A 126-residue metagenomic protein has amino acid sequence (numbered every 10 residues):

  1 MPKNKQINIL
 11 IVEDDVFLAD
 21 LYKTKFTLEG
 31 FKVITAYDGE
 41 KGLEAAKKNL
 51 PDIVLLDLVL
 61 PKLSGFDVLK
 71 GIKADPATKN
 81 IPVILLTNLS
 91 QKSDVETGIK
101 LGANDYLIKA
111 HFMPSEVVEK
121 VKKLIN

Functional and structural regions predicted by a protein language model:
M1-N8, S115-N126: Non-catalytic signal-transmission and effector/linker regions of two-component phosphorelay proteins
E13: Conserved acidic carboxylate
V16-I34: Two-component/phosphorelay signaling modules centered on CheY-like receiver
A19, P61, K79, Q91: The feature encodes the CheY-like receiver
T35-I53: Acidic, metal-coordinating helix/loop segments flanking the phosphotransfer/catalytic sites of two-component signaling
D38-K41, S64-K70: Acidic catalytic/metal-coordinating carboxylates
D57, T87: Active-site residues of response regulator receiver
